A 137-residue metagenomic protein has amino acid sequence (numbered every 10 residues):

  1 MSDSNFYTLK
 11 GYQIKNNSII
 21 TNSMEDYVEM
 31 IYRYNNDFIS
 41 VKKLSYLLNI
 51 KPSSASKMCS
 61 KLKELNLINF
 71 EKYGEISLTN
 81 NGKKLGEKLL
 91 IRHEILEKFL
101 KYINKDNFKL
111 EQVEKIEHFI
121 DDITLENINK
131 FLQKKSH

Functional and structural regions predicted by a protein language model:
M1-I14: Long, low-complexity, charged/polar intrinsically disordered regions in eukaryotic proteins
G11-I50: N-terminal helix-turn-helix DNA-binding core of bacterial DNA-binding proteins
P52-S56: Key DNA-contact positions within bacterial/archaeal DNA-binding proteins
C59-S60: Short, hydrophobic-biased segments on the C-terminal half of alpha helices that form "recognition helices"
K63-Y73: A short, conserved structural fragment
G74-R92: Basic, amphipathic "hinge/linker" alpha-helix immediately C-terminal to the N-terminal HTH DNA-binding motif
E94-N129: Amphipathic alpha-helical dimerization/coiled-coil segments that flank or bridge DNA-binding/regulatory modules
N127-H137: Long, compositionally biased
